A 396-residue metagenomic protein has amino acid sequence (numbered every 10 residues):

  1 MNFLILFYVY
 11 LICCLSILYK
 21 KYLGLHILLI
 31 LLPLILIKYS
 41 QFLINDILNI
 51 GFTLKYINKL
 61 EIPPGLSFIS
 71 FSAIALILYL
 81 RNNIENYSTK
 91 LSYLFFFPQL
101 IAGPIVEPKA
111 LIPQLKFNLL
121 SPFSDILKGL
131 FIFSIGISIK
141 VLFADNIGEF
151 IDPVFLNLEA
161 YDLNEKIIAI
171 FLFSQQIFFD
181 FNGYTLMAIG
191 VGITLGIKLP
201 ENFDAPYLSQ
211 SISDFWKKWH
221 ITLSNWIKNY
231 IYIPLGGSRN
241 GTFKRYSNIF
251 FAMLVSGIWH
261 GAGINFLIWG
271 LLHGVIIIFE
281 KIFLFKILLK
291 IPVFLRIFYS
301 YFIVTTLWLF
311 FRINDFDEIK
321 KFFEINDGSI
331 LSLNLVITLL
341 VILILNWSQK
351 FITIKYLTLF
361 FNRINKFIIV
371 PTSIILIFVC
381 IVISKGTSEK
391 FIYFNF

Functional and structural regions predicted by a protein language model:
M1-I342, K350, Y356-N395: Membrane-embedded transmembrane alpha-helical bundles that form the catalytic cores of multi-pass lipid-modifying
